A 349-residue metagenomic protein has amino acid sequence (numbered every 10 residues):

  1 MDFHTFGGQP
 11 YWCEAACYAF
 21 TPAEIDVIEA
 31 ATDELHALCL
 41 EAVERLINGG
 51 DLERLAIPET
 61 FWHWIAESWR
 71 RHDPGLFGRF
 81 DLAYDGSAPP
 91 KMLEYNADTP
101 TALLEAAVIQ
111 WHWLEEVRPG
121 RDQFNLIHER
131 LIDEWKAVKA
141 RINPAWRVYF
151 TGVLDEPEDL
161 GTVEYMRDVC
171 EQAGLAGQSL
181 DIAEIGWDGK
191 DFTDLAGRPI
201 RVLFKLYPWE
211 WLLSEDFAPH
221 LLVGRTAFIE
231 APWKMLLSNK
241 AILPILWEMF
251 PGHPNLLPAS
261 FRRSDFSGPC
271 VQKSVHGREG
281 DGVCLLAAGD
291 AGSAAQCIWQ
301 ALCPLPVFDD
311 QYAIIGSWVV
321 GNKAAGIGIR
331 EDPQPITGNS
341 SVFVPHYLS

Functional and structural regions predicted by a protein language model:
M1-S349: Preference for protein termini
